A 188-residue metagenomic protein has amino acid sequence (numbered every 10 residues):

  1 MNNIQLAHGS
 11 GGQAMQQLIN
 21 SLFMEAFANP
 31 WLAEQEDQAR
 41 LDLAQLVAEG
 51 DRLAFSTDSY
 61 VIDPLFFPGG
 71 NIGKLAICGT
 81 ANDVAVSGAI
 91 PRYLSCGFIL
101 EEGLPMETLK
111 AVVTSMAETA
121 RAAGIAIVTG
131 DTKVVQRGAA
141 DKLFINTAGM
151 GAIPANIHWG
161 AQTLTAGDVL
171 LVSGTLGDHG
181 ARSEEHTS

Functional and structural regions predicted by a protein language model:
M1-E184, S188: Helix-biased detector of long, well-ordered alpha-helical tracts
